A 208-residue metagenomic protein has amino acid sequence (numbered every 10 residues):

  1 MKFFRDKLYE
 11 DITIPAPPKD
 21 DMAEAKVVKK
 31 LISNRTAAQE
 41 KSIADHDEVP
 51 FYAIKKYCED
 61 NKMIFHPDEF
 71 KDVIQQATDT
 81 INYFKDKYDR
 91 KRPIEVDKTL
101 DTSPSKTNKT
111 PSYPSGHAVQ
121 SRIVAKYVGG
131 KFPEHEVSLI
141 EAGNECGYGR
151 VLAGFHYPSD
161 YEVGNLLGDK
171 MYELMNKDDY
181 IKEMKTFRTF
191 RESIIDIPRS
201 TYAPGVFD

Functional and structural regions predicted by a protein language model:
M1-H156, K170, L174, K185 (+1 more regions): Hydrophobic alpha-helical bundle signature of multipass membrane enzymes
V163-K177: Structural helix-boundary/capping segments
D179-F187: Extended, folded domain segments that form the structural surfaces/walls around functional sites
